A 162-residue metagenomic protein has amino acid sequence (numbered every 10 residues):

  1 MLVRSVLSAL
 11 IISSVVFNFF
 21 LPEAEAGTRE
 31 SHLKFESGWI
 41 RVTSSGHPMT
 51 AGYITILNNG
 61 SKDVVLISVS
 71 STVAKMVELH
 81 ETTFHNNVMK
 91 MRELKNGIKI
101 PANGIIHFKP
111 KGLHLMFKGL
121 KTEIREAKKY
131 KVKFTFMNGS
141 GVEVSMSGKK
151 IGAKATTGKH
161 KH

Functional and structural regions predicted by a protein language model:
M1-S5: Positively charged n-region of N-terminal signal peptides that target proteins for export
S8-F19: Bacterial N-terminal signal peptides
F20-A26: Sec/Tat signal peptide C-region and signal peptidase I cleavage site
G27-H162: Compact, glycine-rich, soluble single-domain proteins
